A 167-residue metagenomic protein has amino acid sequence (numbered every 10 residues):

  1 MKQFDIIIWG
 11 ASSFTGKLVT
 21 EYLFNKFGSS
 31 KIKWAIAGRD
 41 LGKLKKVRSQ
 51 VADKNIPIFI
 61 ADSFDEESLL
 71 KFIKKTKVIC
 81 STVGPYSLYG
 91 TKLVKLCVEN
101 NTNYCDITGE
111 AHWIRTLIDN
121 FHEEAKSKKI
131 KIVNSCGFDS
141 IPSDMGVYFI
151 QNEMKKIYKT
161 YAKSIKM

Functional and structural regions predicted by a protein language model:
F4-K26: N-terminal Rossmann NAD(P)H-binding glycine-rich loop of SDR-like oxidoreductase domains
D5, K77-V78, N103: Structural motif
A37-L41, D62-S63: N-terminal Rossmann-fold cofactor-binding loop
K46-N55: Short, conserved SAM-binding/catalytic segment of Class I S-adenosyl-L-methionine-dependent methyltransferases
I60-Y89: Conserved Rossmann-fold cofactor-binding substructure of NAD(P)-dependent oxidoreductases
P85, L96-I114: ADP-ribose/adenylate-binding Rossmann-like module
T108-I130: Rossmann-fold NAD(P)-binding glycine/threonine-rich loop
V133-D139, S143-M167: Conserved anion/nucleotide-ligand pocket segment
